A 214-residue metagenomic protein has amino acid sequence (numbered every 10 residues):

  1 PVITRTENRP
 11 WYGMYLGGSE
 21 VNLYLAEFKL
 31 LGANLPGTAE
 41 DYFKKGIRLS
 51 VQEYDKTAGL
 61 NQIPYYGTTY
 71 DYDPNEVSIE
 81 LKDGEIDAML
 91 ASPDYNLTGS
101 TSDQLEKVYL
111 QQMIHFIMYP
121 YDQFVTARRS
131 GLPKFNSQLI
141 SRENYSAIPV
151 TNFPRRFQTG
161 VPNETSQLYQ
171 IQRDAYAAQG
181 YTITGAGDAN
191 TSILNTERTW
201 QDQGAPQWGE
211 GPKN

Functional and structural regions predicted by a protein language model:
P1-N214: Acidic/polar-rich alpha-helix caps and helix-coil junctions
